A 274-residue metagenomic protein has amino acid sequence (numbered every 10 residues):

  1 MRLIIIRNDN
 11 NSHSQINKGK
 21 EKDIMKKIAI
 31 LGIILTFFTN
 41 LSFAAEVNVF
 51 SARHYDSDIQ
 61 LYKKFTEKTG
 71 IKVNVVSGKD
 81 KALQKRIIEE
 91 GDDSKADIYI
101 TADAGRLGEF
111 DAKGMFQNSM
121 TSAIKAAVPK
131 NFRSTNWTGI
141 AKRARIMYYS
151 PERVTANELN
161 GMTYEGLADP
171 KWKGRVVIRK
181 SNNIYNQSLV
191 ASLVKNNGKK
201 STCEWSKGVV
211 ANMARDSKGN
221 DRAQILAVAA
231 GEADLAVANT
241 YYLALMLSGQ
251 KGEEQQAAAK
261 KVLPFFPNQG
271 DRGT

Functional and structural regions predicted by a protein language model:
I6-I24: Short, Lys/Arg-enriched N-terminal segments with co-localized hydrophobic residues within the first ~10-30 amino acids
L31-N40: Bacterial N-terminal signal peptides
A44-E109: Early extracytoplasmic/lumenal segment of secretory-pathway proteins
N48, I146-Y148, L263: Residues embedded in well-ordered beta-strands
A52, D56-I59, K95-E232, L243-G249: Extracytoplasmic ligand-binding site segments that recognize negatively charged/polar headgroups
V73-V75, V176, V262-P264: Generic structural signal for residues in well-ordered beta-strands
G219, A223-L226, A230, A238 (+1 more regions): Extracytoplasmic/periplasmic substrate-recognition and gating elements
